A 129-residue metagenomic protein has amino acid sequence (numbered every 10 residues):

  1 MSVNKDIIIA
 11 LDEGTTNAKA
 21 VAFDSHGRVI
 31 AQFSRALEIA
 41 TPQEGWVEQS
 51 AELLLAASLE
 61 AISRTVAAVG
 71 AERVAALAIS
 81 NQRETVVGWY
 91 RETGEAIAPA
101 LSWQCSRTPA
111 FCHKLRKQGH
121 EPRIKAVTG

Functional and structural regions predicted by a protein language model:
M1-A98, A110, P122: N-terminal glycine/serine-rich phosphate-binding loop of ATP-dependent small-molecule kinases, especially carbohydrate
L101: Glycine- and other small-residue-rich loops at beta-strand/loop junctions that grip anionic moieties
Q104-G129: Glycine-rich phosphate-binding loop plus the immediately following alpha-helix
